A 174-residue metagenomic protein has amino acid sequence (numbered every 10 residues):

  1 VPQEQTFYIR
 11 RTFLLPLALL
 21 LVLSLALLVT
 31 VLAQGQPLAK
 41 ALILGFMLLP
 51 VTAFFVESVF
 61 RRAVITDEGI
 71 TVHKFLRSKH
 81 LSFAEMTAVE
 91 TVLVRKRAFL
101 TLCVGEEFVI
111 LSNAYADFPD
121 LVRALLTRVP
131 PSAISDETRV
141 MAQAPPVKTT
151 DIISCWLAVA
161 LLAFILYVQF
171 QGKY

Functional and structural regions predicted by a protein language model:
V1-G35, D120-R123, S135-Y167, Q171-G172: N-terminal membrane-targeting/pre-transmembrane regions
E4, S78, F108: Short, mixed charged/polar active-site loops that provide acid/base catalysis or chelate metal/phosphate cofactors
F7, R95-L125: Canonical phosphoinositide-binding patch of PH/PH-like domains
R11-L15, A84-A88, N113-P119: A short, sequence-level motif marking secondary-structure junctions
Q36-M47, Y174: Hydrophobic alpha-helical transmembrane segments
M47-F83: Conserved beta-hairpin
L76-G105: C-terminal halves and exits of single transmembrane alpha-helices
R128-S135: Pleckstrin homology
